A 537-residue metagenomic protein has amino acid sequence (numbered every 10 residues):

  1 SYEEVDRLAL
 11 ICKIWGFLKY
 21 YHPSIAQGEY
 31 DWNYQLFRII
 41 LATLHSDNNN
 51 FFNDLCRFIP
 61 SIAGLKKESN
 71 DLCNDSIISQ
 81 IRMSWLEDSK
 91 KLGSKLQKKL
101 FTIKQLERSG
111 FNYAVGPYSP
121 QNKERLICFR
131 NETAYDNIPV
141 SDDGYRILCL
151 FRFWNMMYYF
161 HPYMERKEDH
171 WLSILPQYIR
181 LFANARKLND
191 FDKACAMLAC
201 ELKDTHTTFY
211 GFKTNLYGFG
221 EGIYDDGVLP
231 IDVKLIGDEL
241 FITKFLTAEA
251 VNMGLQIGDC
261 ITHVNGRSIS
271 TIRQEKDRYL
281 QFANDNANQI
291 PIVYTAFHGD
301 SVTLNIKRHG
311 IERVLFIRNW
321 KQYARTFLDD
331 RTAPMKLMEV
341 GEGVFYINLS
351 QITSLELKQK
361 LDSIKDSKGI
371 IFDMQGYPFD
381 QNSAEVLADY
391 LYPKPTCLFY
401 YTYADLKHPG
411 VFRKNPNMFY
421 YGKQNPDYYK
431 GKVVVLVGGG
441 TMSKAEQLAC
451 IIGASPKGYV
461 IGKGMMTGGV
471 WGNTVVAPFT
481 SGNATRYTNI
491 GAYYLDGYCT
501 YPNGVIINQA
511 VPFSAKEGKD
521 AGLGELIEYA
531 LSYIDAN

Functional and structural regions predicted by a protein language model:
E3, I11, L18-G28, L41-L44 (+9 more regions): Cleft-lining beta-strand/loop regions that shape enzyme active-site pockets
E3-C12, G16, M83-P120, E132 (+3 more regions): PDZ/PDZ-like domain segments forming the peptide/carboxylate-binding groove, activating on the N-terminal beta-strands
R7-I11, Q35-L36, F51-F58, R146-L150 (+9 more regions): Stable alpha-helical elements in mature extracytoplasmic
I25-N33, F37-N131, P162-G237, G299-V302 (+3 more regions): Extended, small/polar residue-biased N-terminal targeting/export presequences and adjacent propeptide/linker tracts
R82-N112, A250-Q256, T262, R267-S367 (+2 more regions): C-terminal, low-ordered peptide segments at domain boundaries
N473-A510: C-terminal structured "cap/appendage" subdomains that terminate the fold
N508-N537: Low-complexity, Gly/Ser/Thr/Pro-rich intrinsically disordered linker/tail segments
